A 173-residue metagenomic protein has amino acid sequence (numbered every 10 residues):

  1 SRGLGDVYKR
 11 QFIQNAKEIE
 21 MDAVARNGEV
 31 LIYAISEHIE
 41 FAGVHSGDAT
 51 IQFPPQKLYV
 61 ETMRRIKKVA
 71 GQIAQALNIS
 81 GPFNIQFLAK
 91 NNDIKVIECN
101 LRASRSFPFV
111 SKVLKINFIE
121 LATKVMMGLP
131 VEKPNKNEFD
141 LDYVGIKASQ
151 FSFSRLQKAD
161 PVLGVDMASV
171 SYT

Functional and structural regions predicted by a protein language model:
S1, D6, Q11-Y172: ATP-dependent carboxylate activation and anion-phosphoryl transfer catalytic cores that bind Mg-ATP to form
